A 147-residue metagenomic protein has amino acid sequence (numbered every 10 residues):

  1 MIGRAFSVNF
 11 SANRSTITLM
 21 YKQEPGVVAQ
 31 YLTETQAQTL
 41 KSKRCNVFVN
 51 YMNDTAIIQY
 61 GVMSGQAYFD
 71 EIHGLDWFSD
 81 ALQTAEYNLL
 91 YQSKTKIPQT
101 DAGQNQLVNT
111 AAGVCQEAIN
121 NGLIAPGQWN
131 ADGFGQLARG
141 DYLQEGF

Functional and structural regions predicted by a protein language model:
M1-A5, N50-H73: Short secondary-structure boundary segments
M1-Q23, Y68, D80: Extracellular Cys-Trp
E24-A56, L123-F147: Acidic, glycine-rich, low-complexity linker/loop segments at the periphery of domains that act as short
G61-F147: Structured, hydrophobic secondary-structure cores that serve as assembly/anchoring elements
